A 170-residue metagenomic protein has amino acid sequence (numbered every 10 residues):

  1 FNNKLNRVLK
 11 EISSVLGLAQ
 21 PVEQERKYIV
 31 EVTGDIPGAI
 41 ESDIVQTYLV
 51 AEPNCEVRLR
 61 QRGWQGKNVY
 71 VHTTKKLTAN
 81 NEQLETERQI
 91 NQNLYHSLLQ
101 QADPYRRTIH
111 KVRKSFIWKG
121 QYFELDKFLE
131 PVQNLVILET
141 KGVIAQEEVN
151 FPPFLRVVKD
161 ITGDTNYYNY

Functional and structural regions predicted by a protein language model:
F1-Y170: Phosphate-end processing signature that detects enzymes handling 5′-triphosphorylated RNA and polyphosphate
